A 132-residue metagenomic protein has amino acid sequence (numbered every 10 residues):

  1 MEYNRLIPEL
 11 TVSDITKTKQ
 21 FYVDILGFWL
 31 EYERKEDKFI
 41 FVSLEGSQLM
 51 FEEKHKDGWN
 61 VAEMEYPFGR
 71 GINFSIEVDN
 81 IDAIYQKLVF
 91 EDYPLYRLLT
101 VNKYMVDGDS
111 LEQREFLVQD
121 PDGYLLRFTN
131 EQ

Functional and structural regions predicted by a protein language model:
M1-T16, I72-F74, T129-Q132: N-terminal beta-strand motif that seeds the catalytic metal site of vicinal oxygen chelate
L6, E36, R70, E112: Exposed loop/turn and edge beta-strand positions of beta-sandwich/beta-sheet ligand-binding modules
L10-M50: Core segments of cupin and vicinal oxygen chelate
S13-T16, G71-D122: Vicinal oxygen chelate
Y32, D109-E112, L117, F128-Q132: Short beta->alpha transition motifs characteristic of CBS
V42-G46, V118-P121, E131: Active-site beta-strand termini and strand-to-loop segments that position acidic
L49-E52, L126-T129: Conserved beta-strand in the GNAT
